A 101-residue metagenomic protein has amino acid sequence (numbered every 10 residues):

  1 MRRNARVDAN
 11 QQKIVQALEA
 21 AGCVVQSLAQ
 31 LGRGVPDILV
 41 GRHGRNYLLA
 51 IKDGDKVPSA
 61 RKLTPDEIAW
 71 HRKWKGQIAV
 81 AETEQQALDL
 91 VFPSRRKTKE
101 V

Functional and structural regions predicted by a protein language model:
M1-V101: Catalytic phosphate/metal-binding cores of nucleic-acid and nucleotide-processing enzymes, i.e., regions that mediate
